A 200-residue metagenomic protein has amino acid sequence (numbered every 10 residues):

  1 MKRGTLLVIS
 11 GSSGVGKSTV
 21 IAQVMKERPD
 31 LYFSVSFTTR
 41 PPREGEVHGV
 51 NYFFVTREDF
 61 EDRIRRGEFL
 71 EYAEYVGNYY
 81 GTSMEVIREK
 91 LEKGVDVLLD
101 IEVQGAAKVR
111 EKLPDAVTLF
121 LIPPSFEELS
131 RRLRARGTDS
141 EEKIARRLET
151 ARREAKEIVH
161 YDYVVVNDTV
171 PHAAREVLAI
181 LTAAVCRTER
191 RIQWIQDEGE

Functional and structural regions predicted by a protein language model:
M1-L6: Extreme N-terminal, non-catalytic leader segments that precede Walker-type/kinase nucleotide-binding cores
S10-S12: P-loop (Walker A) phosphate-binding loop of NTP-binding proteins
K17: Conserved lysine of the Walker
V20-I21: Post-Walker A alpha-helix
M25-S34: Post-Walker A helix-loop "phosphate-sensing" segment adjacent to the P-loop in P-loop NTPases
S36-V97, Q104: ATP-dependent small-molecule kinase phosphotransfer cores that center on conserved nucleotide phosphate-binding segments
V97-E102, E111-R136: Conserved phosphate-donor/acceptor-positioning beta-strand/loop module used by diverse small-molecule
T138-D139, R153-E200: NTP-dependent small-molecule kinase module
